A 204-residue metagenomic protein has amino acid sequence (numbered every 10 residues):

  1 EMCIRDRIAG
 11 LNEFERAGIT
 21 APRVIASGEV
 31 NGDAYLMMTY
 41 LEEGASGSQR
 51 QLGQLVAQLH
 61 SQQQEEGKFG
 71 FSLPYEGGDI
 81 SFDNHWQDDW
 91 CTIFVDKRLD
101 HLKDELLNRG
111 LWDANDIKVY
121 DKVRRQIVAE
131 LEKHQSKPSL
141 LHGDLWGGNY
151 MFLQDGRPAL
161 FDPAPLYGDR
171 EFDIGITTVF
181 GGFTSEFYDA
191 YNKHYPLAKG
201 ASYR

Functional and structural regions predicted by a protein language model:
E1-M2, P196-R204: Short, intrinsically disordered, charge-balanced linker/junction segments flanking boundaries in proteins
E1-T92: ATP-binding pocket architecture of kinase catalytic cores
I19, S46, L107, L111 (+1 more regions): Residues in soluble alpha-helical coiled-coils and helical-bundle/repeat scaffolds
E42, Q64-L141, L153, K193: An alpha-helical support segment within catalytic cores of ATP-dependent transferases
S48-Q54, H101, E105, V119-K122 (+3 more regions): Phosphate/dinucleotide-binding and metal-coordinating scaffold of catalytic cores in nucleotide-dependent enzymes
D83-V95, D104, H134-L140, G147-G200: Active-site Asp-x-Gly
